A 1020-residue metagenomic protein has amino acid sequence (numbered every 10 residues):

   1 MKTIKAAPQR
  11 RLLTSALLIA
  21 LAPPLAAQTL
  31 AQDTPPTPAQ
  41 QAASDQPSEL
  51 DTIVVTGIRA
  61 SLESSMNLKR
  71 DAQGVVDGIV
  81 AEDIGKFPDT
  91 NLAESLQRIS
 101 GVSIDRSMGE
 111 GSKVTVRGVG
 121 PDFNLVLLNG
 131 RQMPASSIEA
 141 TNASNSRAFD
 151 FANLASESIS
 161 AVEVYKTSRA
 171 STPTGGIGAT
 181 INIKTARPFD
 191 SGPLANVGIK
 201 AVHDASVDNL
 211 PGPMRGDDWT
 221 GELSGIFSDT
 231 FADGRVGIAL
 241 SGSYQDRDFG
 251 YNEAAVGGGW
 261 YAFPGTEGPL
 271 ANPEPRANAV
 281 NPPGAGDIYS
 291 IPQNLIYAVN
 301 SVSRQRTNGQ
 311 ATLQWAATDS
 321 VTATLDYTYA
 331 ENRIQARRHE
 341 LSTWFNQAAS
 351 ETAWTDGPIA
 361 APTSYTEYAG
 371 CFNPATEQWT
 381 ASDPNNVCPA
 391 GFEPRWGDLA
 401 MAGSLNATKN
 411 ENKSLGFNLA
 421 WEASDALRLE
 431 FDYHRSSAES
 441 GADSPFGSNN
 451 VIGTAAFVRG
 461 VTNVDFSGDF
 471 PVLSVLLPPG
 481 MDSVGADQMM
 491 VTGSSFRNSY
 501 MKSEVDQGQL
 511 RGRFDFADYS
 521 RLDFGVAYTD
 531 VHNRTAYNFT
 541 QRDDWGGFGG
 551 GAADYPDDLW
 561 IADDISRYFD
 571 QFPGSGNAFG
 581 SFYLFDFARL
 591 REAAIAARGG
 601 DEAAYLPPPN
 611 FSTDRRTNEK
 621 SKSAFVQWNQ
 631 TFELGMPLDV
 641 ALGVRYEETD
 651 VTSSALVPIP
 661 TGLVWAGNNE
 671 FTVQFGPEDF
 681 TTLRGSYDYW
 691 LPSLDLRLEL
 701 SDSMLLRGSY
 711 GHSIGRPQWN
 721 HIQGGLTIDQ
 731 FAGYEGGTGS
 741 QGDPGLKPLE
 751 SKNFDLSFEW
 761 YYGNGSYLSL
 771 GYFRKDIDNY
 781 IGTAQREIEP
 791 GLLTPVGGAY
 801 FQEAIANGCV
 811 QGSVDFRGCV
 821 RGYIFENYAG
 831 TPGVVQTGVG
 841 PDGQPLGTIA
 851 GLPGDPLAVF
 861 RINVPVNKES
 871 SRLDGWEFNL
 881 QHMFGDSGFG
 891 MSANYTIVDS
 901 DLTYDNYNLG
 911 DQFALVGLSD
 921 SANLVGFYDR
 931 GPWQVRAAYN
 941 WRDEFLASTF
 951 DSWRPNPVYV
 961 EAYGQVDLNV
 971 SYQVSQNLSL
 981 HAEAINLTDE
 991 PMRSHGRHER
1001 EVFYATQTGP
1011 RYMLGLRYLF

Functional and structural regions predicted by a protein language model:
I4, D776-N779, N940-F950, S971-F1020: C-terminal beta-signal and adjacent terminal beta-strands/loops of Gram-negative outer-membrane beta-barrel proteins
V54-F87, K113, N124, I138-A143: N-terminal periplasmic "start-of-domain" segments of outer-membrane beta-barrel proteins
A93-S136, K166: Extracytoplasmic beta-strand/coil segments of soluble accessory domains associated with Gram-negative outer-membrane
Q132, S137, H532, N577-F585 (+9 more regions): Surface-exposed extracellular loop regions of Gram-negative outer-membrane beta-barrel proteins, predominantly
T141-F149, E157-V164, S171-I183, R187-E274 (+4 more regions): Outer-membrane beta-barrel translocator/receptor signature
P173, A179, T185, A201 (+14 more regions): Outer-membrane beta-barrel transmembrane strands
E267-P292, T355-G397, V458-V491, F548-S612 (+2 more regions): Flexible glycine-rich, low-complexity coil/linker segments exposed to the extracellular/periplasmic environment
D776, I781-I788, L792-F950, T988: Gram-negative outer-membrane beta-barrel transporters
